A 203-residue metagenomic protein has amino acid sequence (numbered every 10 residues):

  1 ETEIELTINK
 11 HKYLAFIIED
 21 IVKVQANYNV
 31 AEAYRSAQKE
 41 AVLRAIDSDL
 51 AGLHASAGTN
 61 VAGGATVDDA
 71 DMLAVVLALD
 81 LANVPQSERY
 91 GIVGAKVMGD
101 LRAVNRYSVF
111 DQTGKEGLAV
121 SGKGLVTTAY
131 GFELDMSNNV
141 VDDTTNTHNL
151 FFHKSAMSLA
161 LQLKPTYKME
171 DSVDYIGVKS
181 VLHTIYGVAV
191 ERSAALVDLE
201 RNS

Functional and structural regions predicted by a protein language model:
E1-N9, Q25, V104-S203: Sequence/fold signature of self-assembling virion shell proteins
E5-I21: A short glycine/small-residue-enriched secondary-structure motif
H11-A15, A51-L53, H153-K154: Short amphipathic alpha-helical segments, especially helix-boundary/capping motifs
K12, E32, S87, D174-V178: Residues at beta-strand starts and edge strands
I18-Q86, D198-S203: Alpha-helical scaffold segments that mediate packing/assembly in large oligomeric complexes
H54-G124, T128: Extended, solvent-exposed, turn-rich assembly/linker loops in the middle of proteins
